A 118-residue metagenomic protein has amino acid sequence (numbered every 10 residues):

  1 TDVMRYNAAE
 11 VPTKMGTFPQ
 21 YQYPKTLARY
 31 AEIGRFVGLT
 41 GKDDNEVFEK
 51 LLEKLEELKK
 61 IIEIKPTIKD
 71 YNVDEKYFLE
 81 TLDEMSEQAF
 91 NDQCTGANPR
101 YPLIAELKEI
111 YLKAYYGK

Functional and structural regions predicted by a protein language model:
T1-Y77, G117: Gly/Pro-rich interdomain helix-loop hinge
Y77-K118: Short, amphipathic C-terminal "tail helix"
